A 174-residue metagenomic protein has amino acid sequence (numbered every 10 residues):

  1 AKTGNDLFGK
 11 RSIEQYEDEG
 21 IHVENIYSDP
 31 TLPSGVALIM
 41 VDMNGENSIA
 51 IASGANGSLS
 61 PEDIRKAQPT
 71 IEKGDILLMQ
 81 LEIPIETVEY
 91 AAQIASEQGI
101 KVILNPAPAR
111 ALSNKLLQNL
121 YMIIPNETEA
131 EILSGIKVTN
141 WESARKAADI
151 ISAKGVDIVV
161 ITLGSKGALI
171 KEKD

Functional and structural regions predicted by a protein language model:
A1, M79-L81, N105: Glycine- and other small-residue-rich loops at beta-strand/loop junctions that grip anionic moieties
A1-D75, Q93: Conserved N-terminal subdomain of the carbohydrate kinase-like
K2-N5, D29, P84, P108 (+1 more regions): Residue-level "edge-of-site" marker
K10, G35, P61-A67, I85 (+2 more regions): Structural motif corresponding to alpha-helix initiation and N-cap regions
E19, E82, E127-E129: Acidic-residue sensor for enzyme active/binding pockets
A50-A55, D75-E82, Q98-K101, S134-I136: Flexible, glycine/proline-enriched loop segments at strand-loop-helix junctions that form or flank small-ligand binding
E82-E89: Active-site-adjacent beta->alpha loops and helix N-cap segments on the catalytic face of soluble alpha/beta enzymes
E89-D174: Conserved phosphate/ATP/ADP-binding segment of small-molecule kinases
